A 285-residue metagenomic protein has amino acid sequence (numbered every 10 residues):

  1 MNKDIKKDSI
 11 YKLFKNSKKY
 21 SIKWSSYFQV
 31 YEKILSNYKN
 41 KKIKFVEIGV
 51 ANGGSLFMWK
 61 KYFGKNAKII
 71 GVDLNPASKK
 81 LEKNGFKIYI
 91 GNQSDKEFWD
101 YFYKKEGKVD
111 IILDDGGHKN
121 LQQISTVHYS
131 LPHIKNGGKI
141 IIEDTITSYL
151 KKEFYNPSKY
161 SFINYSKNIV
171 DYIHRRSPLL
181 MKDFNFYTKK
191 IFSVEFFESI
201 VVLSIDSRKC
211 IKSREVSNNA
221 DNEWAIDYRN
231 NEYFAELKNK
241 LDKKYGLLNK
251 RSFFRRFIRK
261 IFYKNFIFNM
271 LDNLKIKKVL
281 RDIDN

Functional and structural regions predicted by a protein language model:
M1-I111, G117-I141, I146-N285: A short alpha-helical cap/connector motif
